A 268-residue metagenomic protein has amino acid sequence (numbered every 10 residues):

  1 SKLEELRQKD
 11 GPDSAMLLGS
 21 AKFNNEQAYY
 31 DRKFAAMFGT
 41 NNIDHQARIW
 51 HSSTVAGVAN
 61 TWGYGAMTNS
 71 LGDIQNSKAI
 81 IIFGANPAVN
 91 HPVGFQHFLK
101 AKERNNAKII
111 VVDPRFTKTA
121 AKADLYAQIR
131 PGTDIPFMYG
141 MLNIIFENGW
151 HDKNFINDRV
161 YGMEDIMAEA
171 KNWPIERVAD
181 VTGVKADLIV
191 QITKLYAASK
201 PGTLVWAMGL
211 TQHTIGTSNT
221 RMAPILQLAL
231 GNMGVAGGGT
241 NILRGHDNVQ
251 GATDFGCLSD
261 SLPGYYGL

Functional and structural regions predicted by a protein language model:
S1-D247: Cofactor-pocket helix-loop regions in the catalytic cores of large enzyme subunits
N248-L268: Surface-exposed loop and adjacent secondary-structure segments within mature catalytic domains
